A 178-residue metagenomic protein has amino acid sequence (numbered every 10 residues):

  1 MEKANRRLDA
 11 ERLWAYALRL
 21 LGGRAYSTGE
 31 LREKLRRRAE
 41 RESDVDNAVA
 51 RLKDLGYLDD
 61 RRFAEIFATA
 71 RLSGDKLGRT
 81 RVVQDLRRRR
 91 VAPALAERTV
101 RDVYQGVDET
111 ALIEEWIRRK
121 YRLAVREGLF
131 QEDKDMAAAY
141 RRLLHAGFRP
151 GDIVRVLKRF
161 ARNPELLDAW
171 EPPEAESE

Functional and structural regions predicted by a protein language model:
M1-E178: An alpha-helical, amphipathic repeat domain used for nucleic-acid recognition, typified by the mTERF helical solenoid
